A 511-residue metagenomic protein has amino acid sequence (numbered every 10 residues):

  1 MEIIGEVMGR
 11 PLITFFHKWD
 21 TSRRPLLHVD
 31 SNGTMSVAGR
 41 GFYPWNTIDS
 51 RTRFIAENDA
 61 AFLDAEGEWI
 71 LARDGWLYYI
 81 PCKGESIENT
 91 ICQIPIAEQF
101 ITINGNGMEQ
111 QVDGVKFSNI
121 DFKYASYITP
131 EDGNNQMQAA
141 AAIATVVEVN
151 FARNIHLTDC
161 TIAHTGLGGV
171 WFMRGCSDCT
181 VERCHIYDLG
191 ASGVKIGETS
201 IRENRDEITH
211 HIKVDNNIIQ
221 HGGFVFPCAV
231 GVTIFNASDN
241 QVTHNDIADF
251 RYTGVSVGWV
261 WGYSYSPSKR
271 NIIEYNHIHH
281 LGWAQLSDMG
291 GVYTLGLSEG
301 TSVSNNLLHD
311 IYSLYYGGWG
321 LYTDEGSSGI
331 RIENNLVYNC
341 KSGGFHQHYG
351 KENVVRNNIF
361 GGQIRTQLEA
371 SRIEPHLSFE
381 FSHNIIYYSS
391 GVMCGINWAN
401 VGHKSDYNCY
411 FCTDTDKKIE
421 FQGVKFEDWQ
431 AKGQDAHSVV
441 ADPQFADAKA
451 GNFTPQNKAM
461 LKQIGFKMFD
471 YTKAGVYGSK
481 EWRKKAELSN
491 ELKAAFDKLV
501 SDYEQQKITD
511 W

Functional and structural regions predicted by a protein language model:
M1-R40: Autoprocessing Asn-cyclization modules and mimics
P25, V29, G33-W45, S50-A65 (+3 more regions): Acidic, glycine- and Ser/Thr-rich low-complexity intrinsically disordered tracts in extracellular/secreted proteins
Q93-K116, A139-R153, F172-R174: Extracellular beta-strand-rich solenoid/capping regions of secreted or surface-exposed proteins that bind or remodel
I101-T102, A141-N150, V232, T294-L297 (+2 more regions): Right-handed parallel beta-helix
D113-Y124, R153-H164, C176-A191, N204-G223 (+8 more regions): Right-handed parallel beta-helix
S126-D132, G166-F172, G190-I196, G223-V230 (+8 more regions): Short glycine/acidic-rich loop motifs that flank beta-strands on beta-rich extracellular proteins
G133-E148, D188-T209, F224: Aromatic- and acidic-residue-enriched carbohydrate-binding clefts of CAZyme catalytic domains
